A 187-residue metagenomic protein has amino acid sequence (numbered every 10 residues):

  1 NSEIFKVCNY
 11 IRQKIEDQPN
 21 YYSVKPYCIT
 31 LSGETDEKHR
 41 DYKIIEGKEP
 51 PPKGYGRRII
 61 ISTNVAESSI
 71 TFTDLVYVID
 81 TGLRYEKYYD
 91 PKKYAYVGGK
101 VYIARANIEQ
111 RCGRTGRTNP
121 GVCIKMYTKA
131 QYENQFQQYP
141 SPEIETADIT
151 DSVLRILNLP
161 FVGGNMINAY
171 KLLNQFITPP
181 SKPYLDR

Functional and structural regions predicted by a protein language model:
N1-R187: P-loop NTPase motor module signature
